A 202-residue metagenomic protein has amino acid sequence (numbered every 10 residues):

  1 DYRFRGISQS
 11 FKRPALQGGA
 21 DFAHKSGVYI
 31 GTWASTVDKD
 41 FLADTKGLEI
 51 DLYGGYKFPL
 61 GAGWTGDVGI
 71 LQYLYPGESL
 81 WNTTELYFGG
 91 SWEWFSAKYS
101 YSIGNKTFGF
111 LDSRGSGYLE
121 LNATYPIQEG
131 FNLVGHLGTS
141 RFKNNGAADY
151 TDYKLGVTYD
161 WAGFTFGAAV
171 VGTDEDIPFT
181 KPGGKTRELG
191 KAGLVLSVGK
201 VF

Functional and structural regions predicted by a protein language model:
D1-D38: Short glycine/proline- and aromatic-enriched beta-strand/turn motifs that initiate or cap beta-hairpins
D1-Y2, V37-K39, Y73-Y75, F95 (+3 more regions): Structural signature of outer-membrane beta-barrel domains
S8-R13, L42-L48, G77-N82, F108-S116 (+2 more regions): Replace "Gram-negative outer membrane beta-barrel proteins" with "bacterial and organellar outer membrane beta-barrel
G18-A20, L52-G54, V68, L86-F88 (+3 more regions): Membrane-embedded beta-strands of outer-membrane beta-barrel proteins, especially the hydrophobic/small aromatic
F22-H24, Y56-F58, Q72, G90-W92 (+5 more regions): Residue-level signature of outer-membrane beta-barrel architecture
S26-T32, A62-V68, W94-Y99, E129-L133 (+1 more regions): Repeated loop/turn-to-beta-strand initiation elements of outer-membrane beta-barrel proteins
W81-N144: Detector for outer-membrane/organellar transmembrane beta-barrel domains, recognizing the amphipathic beta-strand
E93, L155-F164, V170, R187-F202: Outer-membrane beta-barrel "beta-signal"
